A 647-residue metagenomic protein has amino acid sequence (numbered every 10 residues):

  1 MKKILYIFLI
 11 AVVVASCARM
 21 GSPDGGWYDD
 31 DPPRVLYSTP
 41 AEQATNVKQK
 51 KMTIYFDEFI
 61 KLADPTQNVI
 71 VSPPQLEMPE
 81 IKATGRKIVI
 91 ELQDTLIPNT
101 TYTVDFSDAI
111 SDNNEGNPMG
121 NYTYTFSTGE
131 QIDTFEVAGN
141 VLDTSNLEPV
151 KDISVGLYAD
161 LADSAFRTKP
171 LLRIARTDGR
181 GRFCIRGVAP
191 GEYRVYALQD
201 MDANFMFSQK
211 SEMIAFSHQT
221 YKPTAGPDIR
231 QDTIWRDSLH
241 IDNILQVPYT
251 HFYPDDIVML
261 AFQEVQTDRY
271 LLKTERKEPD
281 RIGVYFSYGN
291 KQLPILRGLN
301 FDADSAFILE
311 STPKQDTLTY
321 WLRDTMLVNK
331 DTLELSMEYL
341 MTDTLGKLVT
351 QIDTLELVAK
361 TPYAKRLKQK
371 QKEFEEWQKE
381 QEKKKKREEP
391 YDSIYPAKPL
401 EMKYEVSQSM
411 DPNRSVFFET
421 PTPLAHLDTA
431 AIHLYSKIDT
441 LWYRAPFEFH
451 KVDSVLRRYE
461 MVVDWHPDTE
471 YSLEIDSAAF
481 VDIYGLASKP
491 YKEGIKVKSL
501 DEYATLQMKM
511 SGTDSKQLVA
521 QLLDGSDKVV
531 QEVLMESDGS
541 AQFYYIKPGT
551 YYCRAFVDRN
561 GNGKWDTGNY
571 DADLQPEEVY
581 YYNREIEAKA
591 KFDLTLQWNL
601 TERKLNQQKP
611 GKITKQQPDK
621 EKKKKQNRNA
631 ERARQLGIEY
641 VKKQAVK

Functional and structural regions predicted by a protein language model:
K2-K647: N-terminal targeting or signal-anchor segments and their processing/structural boundaries
